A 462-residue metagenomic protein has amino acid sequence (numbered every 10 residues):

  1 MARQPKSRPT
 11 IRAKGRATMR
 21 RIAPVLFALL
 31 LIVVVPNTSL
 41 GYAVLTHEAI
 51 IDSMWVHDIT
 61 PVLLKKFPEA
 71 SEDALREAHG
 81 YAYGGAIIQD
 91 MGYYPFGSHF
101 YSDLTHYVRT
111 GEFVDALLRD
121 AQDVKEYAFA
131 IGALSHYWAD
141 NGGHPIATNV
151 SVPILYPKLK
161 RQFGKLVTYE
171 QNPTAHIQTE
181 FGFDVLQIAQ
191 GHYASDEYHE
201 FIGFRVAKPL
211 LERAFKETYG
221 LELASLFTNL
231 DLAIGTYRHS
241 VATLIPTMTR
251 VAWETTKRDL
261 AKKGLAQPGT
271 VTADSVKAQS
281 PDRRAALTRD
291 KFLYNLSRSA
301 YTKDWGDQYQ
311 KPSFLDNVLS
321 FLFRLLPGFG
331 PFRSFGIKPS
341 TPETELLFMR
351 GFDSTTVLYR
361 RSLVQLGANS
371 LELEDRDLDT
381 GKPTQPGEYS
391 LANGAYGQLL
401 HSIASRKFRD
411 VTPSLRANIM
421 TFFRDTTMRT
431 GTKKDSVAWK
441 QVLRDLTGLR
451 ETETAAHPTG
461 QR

Functional and structural regions predicted by a protein language model:
Q4-L26: Bacterial N-terminal signal peptides that target proteins for export
A23, V33-I131, D140-R462: N-terminal leader/auxiliary helical segments
F27-L31: Hydrophobic helical h-region of N-terminal Sec-dependent signal peptides in bacterial secretory/periplasmic proteins
